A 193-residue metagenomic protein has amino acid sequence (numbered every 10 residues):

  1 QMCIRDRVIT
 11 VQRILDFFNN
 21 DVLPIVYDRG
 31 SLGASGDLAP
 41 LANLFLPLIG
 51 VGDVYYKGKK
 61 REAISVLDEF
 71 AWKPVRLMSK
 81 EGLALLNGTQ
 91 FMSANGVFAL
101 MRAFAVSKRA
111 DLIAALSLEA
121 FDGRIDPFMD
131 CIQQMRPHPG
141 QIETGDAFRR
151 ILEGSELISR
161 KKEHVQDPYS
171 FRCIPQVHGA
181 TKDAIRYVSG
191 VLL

Functional and structural regions predicted by a protein language model:
M2-I4: Short, small-residue-biased leader/transition segments that mark boundaries at the very start of proteins
T10: Expand to "…catalyze enediolate/carbanion chemistry for C-C bond making/breaking, isomerization, decarboxylation
R13-D28, F70-V75: Short, hydrophobic/aliphatic alpha-helical segments
F17-D21, P47, V51, A99-R109 (+3 more regions): Change "in soluble alpha/beta enzymes" to "in soluble alpha/beta proteins
V26-I49, L83-S93, V97-A115, T181: Conserved phosphate/anionic-ligand binding catalytic regions in large, soluble enzymes, centered on
K57-F98: A short, charged helix-loop
L85, L118-L193: Accessory "access/gating" subregions that flank catalytic or transport cores
